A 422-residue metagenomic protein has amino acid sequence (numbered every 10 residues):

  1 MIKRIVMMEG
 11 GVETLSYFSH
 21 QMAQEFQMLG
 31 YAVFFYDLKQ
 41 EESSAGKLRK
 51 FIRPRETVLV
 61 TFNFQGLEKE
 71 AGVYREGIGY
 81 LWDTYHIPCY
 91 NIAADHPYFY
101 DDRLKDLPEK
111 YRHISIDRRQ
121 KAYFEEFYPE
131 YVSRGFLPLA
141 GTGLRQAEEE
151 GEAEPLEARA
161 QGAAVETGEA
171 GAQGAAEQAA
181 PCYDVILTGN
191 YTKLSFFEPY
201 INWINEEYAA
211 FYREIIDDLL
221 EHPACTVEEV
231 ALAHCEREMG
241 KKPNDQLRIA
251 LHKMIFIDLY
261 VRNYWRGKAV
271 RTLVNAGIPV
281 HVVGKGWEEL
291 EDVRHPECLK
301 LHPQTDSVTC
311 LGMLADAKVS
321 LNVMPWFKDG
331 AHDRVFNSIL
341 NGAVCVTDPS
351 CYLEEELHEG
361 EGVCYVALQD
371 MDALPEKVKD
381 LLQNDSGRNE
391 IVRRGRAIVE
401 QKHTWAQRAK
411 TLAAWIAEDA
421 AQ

Functional and structural regions predicted by a protein language model:
I2, E9-F18, Y128-E157, G174-K328 (+1 more regions): Nucleotide-sugar donor-binding catalytic core of glycosyltransferases
K3, Y31, T57, I87 (+6 more regions): A structural micro-motif
R4-M8, L15-E126, G143-E148, E152 (+4 more regions): Extended catalytic core of nucleotide-activated donor transferases of GT-like folds
M7-G11, Y17-L29, F34-E41, D106-P108 (+5 more regions): Catalytic binding pocket for nucleotide-activated donors in carbohydrate/polymer assembly enzymes
F35-D37, Y90-I92, R112-I116, F136-L137 (+2 more regions): Short, hydrophobic beta-strand segments that form beta-sheet elements in well-ordered domains
V73-Y90, Y200-R213, R334-A343: A short, gly/pro- and small-residue-rich
G151, G162, G168-G174: Residue-identity detector for glycine
